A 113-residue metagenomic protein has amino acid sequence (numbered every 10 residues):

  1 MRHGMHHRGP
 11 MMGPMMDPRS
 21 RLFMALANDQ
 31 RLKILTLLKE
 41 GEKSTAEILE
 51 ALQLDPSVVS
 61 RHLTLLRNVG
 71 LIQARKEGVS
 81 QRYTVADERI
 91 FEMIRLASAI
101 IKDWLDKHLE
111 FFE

Functional and structural regions predicted by a protein language model:
M1-P18, I90-E113: Amphipathic alpha-helical dimerization/coiled-coil segments that flank or bridge DNA-binding/regulatory modules
G13, D17-V58, E77-R89: N-terminal helix-turn-helix DNA-binding core of bacterial DNA-binding proteins
E42-K43, R67, S98-I101: Residue-level detector of secondary-structure transition/capping positions
E50, R67-N68: Alpha-helical residues within the helix-turn-helix
H62: Residues within the DNA-recognition helix of helix-turn-helix
